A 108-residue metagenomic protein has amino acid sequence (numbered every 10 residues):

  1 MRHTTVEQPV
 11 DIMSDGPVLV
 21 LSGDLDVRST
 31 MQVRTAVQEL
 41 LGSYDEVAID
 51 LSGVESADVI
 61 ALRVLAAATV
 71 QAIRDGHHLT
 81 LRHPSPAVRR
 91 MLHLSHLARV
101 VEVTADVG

Functional and structural regions predicted by a protein language model:
M1-I60, A66-G108: STAS-like cytosolic regulatory interaction modules
